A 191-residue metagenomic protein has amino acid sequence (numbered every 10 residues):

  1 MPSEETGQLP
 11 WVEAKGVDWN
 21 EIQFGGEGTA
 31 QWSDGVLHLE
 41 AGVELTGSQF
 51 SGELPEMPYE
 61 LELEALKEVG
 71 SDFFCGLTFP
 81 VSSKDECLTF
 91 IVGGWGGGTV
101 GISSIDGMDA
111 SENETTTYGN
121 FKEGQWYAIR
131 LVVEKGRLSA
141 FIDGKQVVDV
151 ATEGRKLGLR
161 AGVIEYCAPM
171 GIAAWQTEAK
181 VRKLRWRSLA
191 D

Functional and structural regions predicted by a protein language model:
M1-G26: Extracellular carbohydrate-recognition regions
G28-G47: Short carbohydrate-recognition loop motifs
E44-S104: Secretory/extracellular carbohydrate-interaction modules and structurally similar beta-sandwich "look-alikes"
G47-E53, T115-F121, M170-G171: Beta-strand-rich interaction surfaces with strong enrichment in secreted/lumenal proteins
L63, L184-W186: Extracellular beta-strand elements of beta-rich domains used for carbohydrate recognition/degradation or cell-matrix
D106-A128: Short, aromatic/His-centered strand-loop micro-motif at the edge of beta-sheets
A128-K156: Carbohydrate-binding surfaces in secreted/extracellular proteins
V150-K180: Flexible glycan-contacting loops in extracellular carbohydrate-active proteins
